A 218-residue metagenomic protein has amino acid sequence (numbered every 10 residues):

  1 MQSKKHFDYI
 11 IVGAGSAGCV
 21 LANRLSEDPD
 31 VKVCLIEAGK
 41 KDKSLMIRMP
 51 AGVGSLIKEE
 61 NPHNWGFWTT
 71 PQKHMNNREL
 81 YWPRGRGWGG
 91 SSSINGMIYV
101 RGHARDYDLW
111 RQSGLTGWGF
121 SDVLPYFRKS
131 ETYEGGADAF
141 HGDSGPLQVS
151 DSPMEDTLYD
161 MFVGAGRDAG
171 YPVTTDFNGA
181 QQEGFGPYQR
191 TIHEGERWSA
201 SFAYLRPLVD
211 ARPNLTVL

Functional and structural regions predicted by a protein language model:
M1-L218: N-terminal redox-cofactor-binding region of secreted/periplasmic oxidoreductases
